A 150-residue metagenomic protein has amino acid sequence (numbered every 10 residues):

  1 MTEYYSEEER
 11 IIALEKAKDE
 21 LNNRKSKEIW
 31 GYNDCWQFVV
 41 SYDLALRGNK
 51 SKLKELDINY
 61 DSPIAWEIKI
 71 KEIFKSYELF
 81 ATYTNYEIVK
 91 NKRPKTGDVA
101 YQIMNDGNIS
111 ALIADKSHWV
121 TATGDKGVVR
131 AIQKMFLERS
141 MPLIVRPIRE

Functional and structural regions predicted by a protein language model:
M1-E72: N-terminal capping segments
I11-A13, N105, M141: Intrinsically disordered, low-complexity segments enriched in glycine/proline and serine/threonine
D61-Q133: ...with weaker cross-activation on analogous glycine-rich loops/strands in unrelated enzymes
R130-E150: Glycine- and charge-enriched low-complexity intrinsically disordered segments
